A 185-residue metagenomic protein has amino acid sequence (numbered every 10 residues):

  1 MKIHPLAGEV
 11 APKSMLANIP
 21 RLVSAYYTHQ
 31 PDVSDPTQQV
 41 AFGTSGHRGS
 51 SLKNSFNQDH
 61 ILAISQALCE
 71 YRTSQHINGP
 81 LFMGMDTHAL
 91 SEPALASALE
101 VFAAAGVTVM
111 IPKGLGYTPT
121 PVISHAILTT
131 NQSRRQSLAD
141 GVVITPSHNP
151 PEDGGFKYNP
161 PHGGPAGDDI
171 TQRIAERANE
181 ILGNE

Functional and structural regions predicted by a protein language model:
M1-E185: Non-catalytic beta/alpha edge segments that cap or flank active sites
